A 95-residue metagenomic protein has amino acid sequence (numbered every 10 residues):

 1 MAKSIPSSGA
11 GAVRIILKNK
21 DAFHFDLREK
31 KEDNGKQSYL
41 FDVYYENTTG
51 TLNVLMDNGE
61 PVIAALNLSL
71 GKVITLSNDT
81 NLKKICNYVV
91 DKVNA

Functional and structural regions predicted by a protein language model:
M1-V43: Negatively charged, low-complexity tracts enriched in Asp/Glu with abundant Ser/Thr
A2-A12, A64-A95: Mixed-charge, Lys/Arg-enriched low-complexity segments
K20, D26-K30, L55-N58, S69-G71 (+2 more regions): Low-complexity, intrinsically disordered/propeptide-like segments
K20, H24, T48, K92-V93: Short, flexible helical or helix-coil boundary motifs
K31-V73: Acidic, low-complexity, intrinsically disordered interaction modules
